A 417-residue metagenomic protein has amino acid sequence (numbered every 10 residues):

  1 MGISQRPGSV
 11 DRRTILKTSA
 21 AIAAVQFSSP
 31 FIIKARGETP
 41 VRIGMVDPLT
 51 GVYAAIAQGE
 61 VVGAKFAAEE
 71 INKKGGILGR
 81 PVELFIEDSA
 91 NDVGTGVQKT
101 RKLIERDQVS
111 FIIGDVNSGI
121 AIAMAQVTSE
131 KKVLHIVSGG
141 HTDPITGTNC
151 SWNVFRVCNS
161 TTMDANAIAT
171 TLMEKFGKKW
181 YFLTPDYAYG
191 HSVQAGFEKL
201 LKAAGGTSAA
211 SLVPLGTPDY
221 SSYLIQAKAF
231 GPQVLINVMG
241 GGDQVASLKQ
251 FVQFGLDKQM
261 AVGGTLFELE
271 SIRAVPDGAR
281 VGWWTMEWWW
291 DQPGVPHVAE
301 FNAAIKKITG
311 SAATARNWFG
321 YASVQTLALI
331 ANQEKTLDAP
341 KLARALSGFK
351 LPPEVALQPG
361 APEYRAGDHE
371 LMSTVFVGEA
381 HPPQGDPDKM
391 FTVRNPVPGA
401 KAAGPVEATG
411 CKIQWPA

Functional and structural regions predicted by a protein language model:
G2-I22, F27-A417: Extracytosolic ligand-binding ectodomains
